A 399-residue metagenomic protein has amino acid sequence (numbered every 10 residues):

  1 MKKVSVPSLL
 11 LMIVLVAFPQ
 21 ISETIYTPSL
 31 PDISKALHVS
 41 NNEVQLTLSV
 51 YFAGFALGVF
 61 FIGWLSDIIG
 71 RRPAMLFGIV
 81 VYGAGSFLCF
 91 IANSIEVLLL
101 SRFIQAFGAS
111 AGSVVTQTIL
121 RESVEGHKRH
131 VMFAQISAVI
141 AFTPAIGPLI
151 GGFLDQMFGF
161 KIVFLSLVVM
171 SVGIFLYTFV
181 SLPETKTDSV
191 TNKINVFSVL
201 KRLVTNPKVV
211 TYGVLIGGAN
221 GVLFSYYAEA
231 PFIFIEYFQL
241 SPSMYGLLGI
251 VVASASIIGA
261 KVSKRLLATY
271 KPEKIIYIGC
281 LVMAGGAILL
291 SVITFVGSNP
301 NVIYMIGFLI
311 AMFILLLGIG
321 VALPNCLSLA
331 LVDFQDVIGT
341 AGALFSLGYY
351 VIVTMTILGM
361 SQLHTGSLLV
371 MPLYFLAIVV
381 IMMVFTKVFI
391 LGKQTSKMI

Functional and structural regions predicted by a protein language model:
M1, P183-G213: Juxtamembrane intracellular "pre-TM" segments in multi-pass secondary transporters
P7-N41, Y226-P231: Extracytoplasmic
H38, G70, I91-V97, G108 (+2 more regions): Helix-breaking motifs and short loop linkers at transmembrane-helix boundaries and internal kinks in secondary membrane
L57-E96: Conserved MFS/SLC helix-loop-helix module at the cytosolic interface between two early adjacent transmembrane helices
A74-F87, I275-L290: Structural signature of the two symmetry-related core transmembrane helices
V81-L88, E96-I104, I306-A311: Paired small-residue
V97, A134-F179, L247: Helix-loop-helix hairpin linking two adjacent transmembrane segments in secondary transporters
S101-F142: Cytoplasmic helix-loop-helix junction between adjacent transmembrane helices in 12-TM secondary transporters
